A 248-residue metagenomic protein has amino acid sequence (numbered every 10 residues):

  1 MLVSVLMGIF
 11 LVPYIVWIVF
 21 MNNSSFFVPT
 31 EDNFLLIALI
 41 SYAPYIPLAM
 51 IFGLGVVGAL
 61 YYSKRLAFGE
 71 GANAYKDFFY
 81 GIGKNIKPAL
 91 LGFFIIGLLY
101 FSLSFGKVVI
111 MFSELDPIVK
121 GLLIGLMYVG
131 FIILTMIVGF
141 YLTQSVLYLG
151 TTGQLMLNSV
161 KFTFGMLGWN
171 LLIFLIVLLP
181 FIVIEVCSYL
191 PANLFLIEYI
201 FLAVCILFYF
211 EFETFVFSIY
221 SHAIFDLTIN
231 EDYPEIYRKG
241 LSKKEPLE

Functional and structural regions predicted by a protein language model:
M1-E248: Hydrophobic alpha-helical membrane segments
